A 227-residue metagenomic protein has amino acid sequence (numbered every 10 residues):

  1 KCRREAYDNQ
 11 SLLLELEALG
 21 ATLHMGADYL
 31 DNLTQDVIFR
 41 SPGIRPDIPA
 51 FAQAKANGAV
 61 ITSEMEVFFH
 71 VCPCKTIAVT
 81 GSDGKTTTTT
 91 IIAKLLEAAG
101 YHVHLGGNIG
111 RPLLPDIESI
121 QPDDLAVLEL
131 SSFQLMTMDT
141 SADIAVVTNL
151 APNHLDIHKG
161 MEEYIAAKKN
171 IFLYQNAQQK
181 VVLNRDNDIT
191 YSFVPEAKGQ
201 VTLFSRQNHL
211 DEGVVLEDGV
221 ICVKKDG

Functional and structural regions predicted by a protein language model:
K1, A21-T22, A59, Y101: Short aromatic/hydrophobic-glycine micro-motifs
K1-L13: NAD(P)-binding Rossmann-fold cofactor-contacting core
C2-R4, D28, E66-V67, R206: Short, ordered loop/turn segments at secondary-structure junctions
A6-Y7, P112, L210: Flexible, glycine-rich phosphate/dinucleotide-binding loops and adjacent beta-alpha linkers at cofactor/substrate
E17-D31: Glycine-rich, highly charged phosphate/nucleotide-binding loops
L30-Q35, P42-R185, I189-Q200, V215-L216 (+1 more regions): Phosphate-binding loop of NTP-binding sites
L203-G227: Mobile, glycine-enriched helix-loop/loop "lid" segments at the mouths of ligand-binding/catalytic clefts that gate
